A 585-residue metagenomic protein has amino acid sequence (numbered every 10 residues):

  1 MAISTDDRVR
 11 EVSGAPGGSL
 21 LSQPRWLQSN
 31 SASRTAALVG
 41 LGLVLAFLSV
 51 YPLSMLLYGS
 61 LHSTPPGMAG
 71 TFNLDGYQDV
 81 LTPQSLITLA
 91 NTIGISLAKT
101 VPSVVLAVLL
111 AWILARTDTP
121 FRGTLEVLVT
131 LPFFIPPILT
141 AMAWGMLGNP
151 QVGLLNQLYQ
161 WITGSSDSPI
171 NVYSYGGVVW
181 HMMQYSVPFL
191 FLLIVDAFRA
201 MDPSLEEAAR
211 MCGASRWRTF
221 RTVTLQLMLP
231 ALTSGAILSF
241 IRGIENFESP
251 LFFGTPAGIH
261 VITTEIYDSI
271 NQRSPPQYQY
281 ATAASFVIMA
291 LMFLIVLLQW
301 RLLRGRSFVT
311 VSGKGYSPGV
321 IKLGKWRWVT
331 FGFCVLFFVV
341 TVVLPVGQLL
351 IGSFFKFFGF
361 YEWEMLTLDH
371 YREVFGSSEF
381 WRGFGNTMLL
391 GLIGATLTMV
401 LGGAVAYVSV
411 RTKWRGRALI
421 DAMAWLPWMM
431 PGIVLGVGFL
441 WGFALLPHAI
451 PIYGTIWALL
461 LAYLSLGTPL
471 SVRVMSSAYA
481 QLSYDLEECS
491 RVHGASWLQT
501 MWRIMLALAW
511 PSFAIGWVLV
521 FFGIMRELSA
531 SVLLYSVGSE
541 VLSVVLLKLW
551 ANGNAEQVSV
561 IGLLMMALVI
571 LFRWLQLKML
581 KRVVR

Functional and structural regions predicted by a protein language model:
M1-G42, W300-L336, R415, L575-R585: Transmembrane alpha-helical segments of polytopic membrane transport and secretion proteins
L21-W26, F72-L81, L366-F375, M501: A short amphipathic helical element positioned immediately N-terminal to and/or at the very start of a transmembrane
S31-P66, V80-R199, L227-E248, F252-G254 (+7 more regions): Membrane-water interface segments at the C-terminal ends of transmembrane alpha-helices in multi-pass inner-membrane
P65, S215, R306-K322, F358-V374: Juxtamembrane inter-helical linkers in multi-pass membrane proteins
S103, C212-A214, H493-A495: A short glycine-centered flexible hinge/capping loop motif at secondary-structure junctions
N149, E248-P275, F360-E364, L528-A555: Glycine-rich helix-loop "coupling/hinge" segments at transmembrane-helix boundaries in multipass transporters
L205, Y278, L486: Helix-turn-helix DNA-binding elements, focusing on the entry/boundary residues of the two helices that contact DNA
A209, S490: The alpha-helix within a helix-turn-helix
